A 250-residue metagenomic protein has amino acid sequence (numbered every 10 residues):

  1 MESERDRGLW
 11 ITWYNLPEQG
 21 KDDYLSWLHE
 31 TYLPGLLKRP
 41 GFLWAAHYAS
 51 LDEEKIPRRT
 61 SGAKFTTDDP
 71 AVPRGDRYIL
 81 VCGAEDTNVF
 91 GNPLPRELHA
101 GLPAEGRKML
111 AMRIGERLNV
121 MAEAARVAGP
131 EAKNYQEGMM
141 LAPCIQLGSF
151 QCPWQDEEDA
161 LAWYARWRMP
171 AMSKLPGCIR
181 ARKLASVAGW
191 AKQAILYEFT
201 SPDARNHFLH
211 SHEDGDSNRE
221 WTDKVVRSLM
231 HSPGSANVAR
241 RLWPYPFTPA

Functional and structural regions predicted by a protein language model:
M1-A250: Macromolecular interaction modules
